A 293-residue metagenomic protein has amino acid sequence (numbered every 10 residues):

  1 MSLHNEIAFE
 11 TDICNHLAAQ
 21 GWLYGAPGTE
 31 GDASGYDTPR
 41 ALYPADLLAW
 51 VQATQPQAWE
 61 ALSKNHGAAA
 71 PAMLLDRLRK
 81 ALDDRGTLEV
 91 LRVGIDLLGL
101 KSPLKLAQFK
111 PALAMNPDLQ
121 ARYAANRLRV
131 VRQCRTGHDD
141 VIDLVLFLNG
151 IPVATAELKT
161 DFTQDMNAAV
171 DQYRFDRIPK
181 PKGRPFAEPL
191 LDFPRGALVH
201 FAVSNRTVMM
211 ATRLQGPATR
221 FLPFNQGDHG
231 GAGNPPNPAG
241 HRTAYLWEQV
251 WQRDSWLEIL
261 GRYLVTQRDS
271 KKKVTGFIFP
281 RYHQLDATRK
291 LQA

Functional and structural regions predicted by a protein language model:
S2-W22, G28-A293: ATP-dependent helicase/translocase motor core
